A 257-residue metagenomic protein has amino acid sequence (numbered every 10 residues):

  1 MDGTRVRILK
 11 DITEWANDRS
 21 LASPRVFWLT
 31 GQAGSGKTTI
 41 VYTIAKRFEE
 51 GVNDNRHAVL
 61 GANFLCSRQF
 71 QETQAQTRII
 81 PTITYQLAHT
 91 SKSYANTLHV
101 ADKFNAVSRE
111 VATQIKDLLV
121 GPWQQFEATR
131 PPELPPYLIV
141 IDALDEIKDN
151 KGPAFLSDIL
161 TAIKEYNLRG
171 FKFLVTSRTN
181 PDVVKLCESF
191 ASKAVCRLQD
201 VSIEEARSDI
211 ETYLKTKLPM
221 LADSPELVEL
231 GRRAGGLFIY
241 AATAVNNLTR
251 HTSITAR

Functional and structural regions predicted by a protein language model:
M1-R257: Conserved NB-ARC/NACHT P-loop NTPase core of NLR-like innate immune receptors
